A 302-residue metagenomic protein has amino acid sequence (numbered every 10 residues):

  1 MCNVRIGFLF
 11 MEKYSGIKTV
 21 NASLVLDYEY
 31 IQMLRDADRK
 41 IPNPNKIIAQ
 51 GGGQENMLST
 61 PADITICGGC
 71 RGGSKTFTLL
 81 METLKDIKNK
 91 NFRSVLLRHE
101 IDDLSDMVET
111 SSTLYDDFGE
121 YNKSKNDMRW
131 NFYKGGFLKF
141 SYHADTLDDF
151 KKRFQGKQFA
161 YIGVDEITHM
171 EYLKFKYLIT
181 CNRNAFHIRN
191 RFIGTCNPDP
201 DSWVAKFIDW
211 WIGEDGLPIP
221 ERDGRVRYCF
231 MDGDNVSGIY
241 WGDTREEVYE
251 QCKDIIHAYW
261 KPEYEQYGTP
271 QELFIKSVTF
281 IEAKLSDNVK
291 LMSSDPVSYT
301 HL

Functional and structural regions predicted by a protein language model:
I6, M11-P61: Pre-P-loop entry segment of helicase/translocase ATPase cores
I64-D127: Conserved P-loop
I64-I66, R93-V95, L138, Y161 (+1 more regions): Residue-level preference for the first positions of well-ordered beta-strands
S112-Q158: Inter-Walker segment of RecA-like/P-loop motor cores
A160-E171: SF2 helicase catalytic motif II
H169-D287: ASCE P-loop NTPase helicase motor core
T300-H301: Conserved small/polar residues in nucleotide/adenosyl-binding loops
